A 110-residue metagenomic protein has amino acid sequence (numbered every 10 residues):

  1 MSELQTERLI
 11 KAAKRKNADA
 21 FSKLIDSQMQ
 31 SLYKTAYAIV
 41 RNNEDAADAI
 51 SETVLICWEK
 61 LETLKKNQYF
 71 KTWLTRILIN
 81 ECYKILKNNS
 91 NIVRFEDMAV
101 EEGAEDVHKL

Functional and structural regions predicted by a protein language model:
M1-K11: Extreme N-terminal regulatory/targeting segments of RNA polymerase sigma factors
A12-R15, N88: Charged, alpha-helical scaffolding/interaction elements associated with membrane systems
K14-K23, Y33-E52: Short, charged helix-capping/linker segments at alpha-helix termini
L24-Q28, L32, L78: Hydrophobic/aromatic residues within well-ordered alpha-helical segments
K34, D48-L55, E59, Q68-N80: Structural recognition of an alpha-helix C-terminal capping motif at a helix-to-coil junction
N43, N88-I92, E101: Conserved H-loop
E62-K65, I79-E96: Arg/Lys-rich amphipathic alpha helix in sigma70-family domain 2
M98-L110: Acidic, proline/glycine-rich intrinsically disordered inter-domain spacer in sigma factors
